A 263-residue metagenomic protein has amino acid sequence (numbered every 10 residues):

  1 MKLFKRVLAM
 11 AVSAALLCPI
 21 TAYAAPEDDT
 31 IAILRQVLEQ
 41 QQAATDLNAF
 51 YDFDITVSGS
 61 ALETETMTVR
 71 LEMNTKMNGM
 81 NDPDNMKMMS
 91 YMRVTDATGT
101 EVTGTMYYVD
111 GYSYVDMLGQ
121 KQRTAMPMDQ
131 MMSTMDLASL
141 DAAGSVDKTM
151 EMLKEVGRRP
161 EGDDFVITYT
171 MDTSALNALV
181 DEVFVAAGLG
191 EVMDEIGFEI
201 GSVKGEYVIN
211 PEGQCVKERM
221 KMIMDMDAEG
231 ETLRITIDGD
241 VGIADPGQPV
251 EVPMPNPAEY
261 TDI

Functional and structural regions predicted by a protein language model:
M1-K2, G119: General helical secondary-structure elements
L3-A24: Sec-dependent N-terminal signal peptides of Gram-positive bacterial secreted proteins and lipoproteins
A24-I263: Subset-of-secretome marker
